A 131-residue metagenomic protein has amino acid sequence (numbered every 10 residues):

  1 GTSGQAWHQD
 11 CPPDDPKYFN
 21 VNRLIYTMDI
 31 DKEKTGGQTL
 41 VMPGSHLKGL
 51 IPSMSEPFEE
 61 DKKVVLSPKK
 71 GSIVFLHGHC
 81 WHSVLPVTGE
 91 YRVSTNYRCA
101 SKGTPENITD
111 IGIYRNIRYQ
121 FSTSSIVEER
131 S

Functional and structural regions predicted by a protein language model:
G1-P68, T104-I113: Catalytic core of non-heme Fe(II) oxygenases with the double-stranded beta-helix
V21, S72, V93: Residue-level detector of short, conserved catalytic/binding motifs and their immediate flanks
I30-P43, L76-G78, F121-R130: Short secondary-structure transition/capping segments
S67-H82, Y97: Conserved metal-binding segment of the jelly-roll/cupin
C80-S131: Non-heme Fe(II)/2-oxoglutarate
